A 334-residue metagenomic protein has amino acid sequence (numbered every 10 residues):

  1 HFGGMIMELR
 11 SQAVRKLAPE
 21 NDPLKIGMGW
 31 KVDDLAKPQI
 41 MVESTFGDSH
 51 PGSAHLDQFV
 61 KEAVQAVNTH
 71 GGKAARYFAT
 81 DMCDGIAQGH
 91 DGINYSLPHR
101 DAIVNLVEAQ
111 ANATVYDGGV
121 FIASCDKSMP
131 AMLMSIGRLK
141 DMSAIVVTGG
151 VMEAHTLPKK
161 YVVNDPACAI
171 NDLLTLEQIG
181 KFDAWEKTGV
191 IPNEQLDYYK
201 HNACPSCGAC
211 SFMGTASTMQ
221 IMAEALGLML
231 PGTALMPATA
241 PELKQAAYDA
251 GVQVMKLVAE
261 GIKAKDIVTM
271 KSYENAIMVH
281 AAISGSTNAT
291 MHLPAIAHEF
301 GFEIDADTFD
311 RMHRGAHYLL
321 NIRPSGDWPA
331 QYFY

Functional and structural regions predicted by a protein language model:
I6-D34: N-terminal amphipathic/basic leader segments beginning at the initiator methionine
E8-S11, D34-L35, G71-A79, N193-Y199 (+5 more regions): Flexible, glycine/charged-enriched surface loops at secondary-structure junctions
R10, V14, M28, S49-S53 (+11 more regions): Hydrophobic alpha-helical scaffolding
D33-V146, M152: Long, structured ligand/cofactor-binding scaffold of large enzymes
P38-I40, S44-H55, A123-M142, S206-M229 (+2 more regions): Conserved phosphate/anionic-ligand binding catalytic regions in large, soluble enzymes, centered on
F59-V64, N68-H70, T148-A154, Y161 (+2 more regions): Terminal amphipathic helices with adjacent charged low-complexity linkers/tails
S96-N275: Active-site cavity-forming subdomains of large catalytic enzyme subunits
V254, A276-H280, M312: Short alpha-helical scaffolding segments that buttress acidic/His motifs in well-ordered protein cores
